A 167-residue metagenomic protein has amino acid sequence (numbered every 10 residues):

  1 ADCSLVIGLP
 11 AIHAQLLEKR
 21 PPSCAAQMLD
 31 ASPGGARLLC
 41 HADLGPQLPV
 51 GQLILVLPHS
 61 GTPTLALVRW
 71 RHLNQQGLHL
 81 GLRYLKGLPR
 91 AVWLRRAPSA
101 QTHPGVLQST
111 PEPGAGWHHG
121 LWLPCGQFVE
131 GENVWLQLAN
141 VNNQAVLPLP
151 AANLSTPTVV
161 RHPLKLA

Functional and structural regions predicted by a protein language model:
A1-H59, W70-A91, R95-A167: Short strand-loop-strand
